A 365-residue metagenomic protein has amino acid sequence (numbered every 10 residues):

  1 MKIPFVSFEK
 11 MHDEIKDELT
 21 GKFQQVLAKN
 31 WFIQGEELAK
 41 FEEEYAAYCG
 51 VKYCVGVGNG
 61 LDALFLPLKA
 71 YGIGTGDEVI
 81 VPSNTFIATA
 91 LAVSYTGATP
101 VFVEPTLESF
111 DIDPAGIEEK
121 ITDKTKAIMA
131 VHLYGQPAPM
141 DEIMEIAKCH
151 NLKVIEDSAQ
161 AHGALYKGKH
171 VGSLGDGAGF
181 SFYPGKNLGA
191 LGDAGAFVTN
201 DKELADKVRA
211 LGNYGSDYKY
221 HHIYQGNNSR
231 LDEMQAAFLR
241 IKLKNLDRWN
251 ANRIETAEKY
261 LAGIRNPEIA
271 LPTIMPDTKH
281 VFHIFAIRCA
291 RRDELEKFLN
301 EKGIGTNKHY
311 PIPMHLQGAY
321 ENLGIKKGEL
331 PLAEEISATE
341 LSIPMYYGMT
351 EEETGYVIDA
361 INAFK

Functional and structural regions predicted by a protein language model:
M1-F5: Extreme N-terminal starter segment of soluble prokaryotic enzymes
E9, G21, E36-E43, Y48-C54 (+6 more regions): PLP-dependent aminotransferase class I/II
K10-F32: Glycine-rich phosphate-binding segment of PLP-dependent enzymes
W31-E78, A92-T96, F102-E104, K169: Phosphate-binding glycine-rich loop
V55, I80, V101, V154-I155 (+4 more regions): Structural detector of well-ordered beta-strand residues that form the stable sheet scaffold of enzyme domains
K69-S158, L165, F364: PLP-dependent aminotransferase-like
E156-L191, Y218-I223: Conserved active-site segment immediately N-terminal to the catalytic lysine that forms the internal aldimine
F180-S181, G195-N200, R240: Short beta-strand-to-turn element immediately C-terminal to the catalytic PLP-Schiff-base lysine in fold type I
